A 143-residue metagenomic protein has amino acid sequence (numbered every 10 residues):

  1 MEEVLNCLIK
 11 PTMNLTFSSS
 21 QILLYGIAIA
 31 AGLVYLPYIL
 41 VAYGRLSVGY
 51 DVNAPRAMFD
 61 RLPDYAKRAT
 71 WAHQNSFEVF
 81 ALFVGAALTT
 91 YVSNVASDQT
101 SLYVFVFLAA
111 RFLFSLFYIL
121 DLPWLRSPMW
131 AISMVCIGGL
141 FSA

Functional and structural regions predicted by a protein language model:
V4-L36: Long, highly hydrophobic alpha-helical transmembrane signal-anchor segments
A30-V34, N75-A87: Core segments of transmembrane alpha-helices that mediate helix-helix packing or line hydrophobic substrate/ligand
A31-R45, F112-S115: Transmembrane alpha-helical segments that form the membrane-embedded catalytic/substrate-channel core of multi-pass
A42-T70: Cytosolic, membrane-interface loops and tails of multi-pass inner-membrane proteins
D60-A81, F117-I119: Membrane interfacial helix-start motif at the N-side
S97-V106: Structural signature of hydrophobic alpha-helical transmembrane segments
F112-V135: Interfacial loop-to-transmembrane junctions
G138-A143: Hydrophobic alpha-helical transmembrane segments in multi-pass integral membrane proteins
